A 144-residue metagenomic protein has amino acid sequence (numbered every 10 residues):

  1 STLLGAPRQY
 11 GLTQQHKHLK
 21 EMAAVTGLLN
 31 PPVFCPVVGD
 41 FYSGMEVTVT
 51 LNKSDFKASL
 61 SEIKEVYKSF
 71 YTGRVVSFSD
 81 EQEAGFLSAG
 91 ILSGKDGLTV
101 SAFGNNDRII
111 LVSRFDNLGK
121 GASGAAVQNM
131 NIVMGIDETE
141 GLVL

Functional and structural regions predicted by a protein language model:
S1-L111: C-terminal substrate-binding/catalytic lobe of Rossmann-fold NAD(P)-dependent oxidoreductases
G90-L144: C-terminal helical cap and adjacent loop that interface with cofactors, partners, or active-site loops
